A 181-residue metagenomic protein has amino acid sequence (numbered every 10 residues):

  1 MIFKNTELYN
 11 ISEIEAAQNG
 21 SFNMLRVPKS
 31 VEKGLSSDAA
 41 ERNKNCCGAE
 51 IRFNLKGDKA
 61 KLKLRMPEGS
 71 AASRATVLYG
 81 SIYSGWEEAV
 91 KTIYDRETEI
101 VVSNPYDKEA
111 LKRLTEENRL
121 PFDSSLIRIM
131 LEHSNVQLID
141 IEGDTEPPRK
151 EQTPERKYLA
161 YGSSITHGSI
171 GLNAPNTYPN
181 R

Functional and structural regions predicted by a protein language model:
M1-K157: N-terminal secretory targeting modules
R156-N176: Catalytic nucleophile-elbow at a beta strand-turn-alpha helix junction centered on a G-D-S/GDSL motif, marking
Y178-R181: Short helix-loop-beta junction
